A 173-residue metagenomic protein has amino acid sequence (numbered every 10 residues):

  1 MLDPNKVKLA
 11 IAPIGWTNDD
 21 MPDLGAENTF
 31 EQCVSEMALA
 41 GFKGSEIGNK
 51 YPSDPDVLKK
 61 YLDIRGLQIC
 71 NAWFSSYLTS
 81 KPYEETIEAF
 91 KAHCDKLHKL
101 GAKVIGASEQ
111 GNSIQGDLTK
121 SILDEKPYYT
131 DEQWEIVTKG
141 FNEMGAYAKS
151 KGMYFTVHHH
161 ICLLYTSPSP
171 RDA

Functional and structural regions predicted by a protein language model:
M1-V104, P127-E143, K149-M153: N-terminal pre-domain/capping segments
N49, I161, D172: Short, glycine/acidic-enriched loop or turn micro-motifs at the edges of active sites
H93, H98, H158-H160, Y165: Histidine (H) residue identity feature
A102-D124, T156-H160: Active-site groove signature of glycoside hydrolases
Y165-A173: Single conserved hydrophobic/aromatic residue that forms the stacking wall/gate of nucleotide- or nucleobase-binding
